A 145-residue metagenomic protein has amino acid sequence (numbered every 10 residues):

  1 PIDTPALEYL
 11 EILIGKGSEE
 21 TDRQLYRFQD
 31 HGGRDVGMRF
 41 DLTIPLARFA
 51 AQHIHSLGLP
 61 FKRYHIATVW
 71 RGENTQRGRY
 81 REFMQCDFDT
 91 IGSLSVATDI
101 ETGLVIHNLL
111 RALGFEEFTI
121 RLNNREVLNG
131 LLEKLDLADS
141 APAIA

Functional and structural regions predicted by a protein language model:
P1-A145: Extended, charged alpha-beta segments that form solvent-exposed binding/catalytic grooves in nucleic-acid-handling
